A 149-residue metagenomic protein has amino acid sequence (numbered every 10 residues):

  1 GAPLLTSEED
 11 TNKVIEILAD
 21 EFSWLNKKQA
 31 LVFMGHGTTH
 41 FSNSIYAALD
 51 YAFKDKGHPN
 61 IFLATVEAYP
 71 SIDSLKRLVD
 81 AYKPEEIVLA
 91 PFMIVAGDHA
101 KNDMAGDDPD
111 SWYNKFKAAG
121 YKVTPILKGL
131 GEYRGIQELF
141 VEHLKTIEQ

Functional and structural regions predicted by a protein language model:
G1-Q149: Extended amphipathic ligand-handling, pore-lining, and cofactor/metal-binding catalytic surfaces
